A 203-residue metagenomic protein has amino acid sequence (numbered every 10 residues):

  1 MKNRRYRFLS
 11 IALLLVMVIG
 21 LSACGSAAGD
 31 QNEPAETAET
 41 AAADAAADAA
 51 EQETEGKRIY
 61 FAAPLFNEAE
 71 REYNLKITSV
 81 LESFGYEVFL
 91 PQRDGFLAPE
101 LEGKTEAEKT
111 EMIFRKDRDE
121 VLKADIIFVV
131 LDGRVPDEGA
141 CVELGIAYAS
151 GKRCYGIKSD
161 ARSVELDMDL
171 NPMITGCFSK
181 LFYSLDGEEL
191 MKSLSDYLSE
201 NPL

Functional and structural regions predicted by a protein language model:
K2-I11: Bacterial N-terminal signal peptides that target proteins for export
L13-M17: Hydrophobic helical h-region of N-terminal Sec-dependent signal peptides in bacterial secretory/periplasmic proteins
G20-A23: C-terminal motif of bacterial Sec signal peptides marking the signal peptidase cleavage site
G25-A27, A47-L203: Conserved catalytic or regulatory cores that recognize and/or transform ribose-phosphate-containing ligands
A28-Q52: N-terminal, intrinsically disordered, polar/charged segments of Gram-positive cell-envelope systems that serve as
